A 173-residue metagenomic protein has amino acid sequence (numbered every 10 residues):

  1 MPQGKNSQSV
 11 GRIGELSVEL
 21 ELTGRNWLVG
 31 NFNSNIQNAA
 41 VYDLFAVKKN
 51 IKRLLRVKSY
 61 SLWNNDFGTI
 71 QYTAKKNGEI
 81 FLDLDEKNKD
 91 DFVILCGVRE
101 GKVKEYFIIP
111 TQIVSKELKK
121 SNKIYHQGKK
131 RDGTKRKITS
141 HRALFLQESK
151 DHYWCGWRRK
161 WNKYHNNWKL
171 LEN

Functional and structural regions predicted by a protein language model:
M1-A40, F45-N173: Mixed-charge (Asp/Glu-Lys/Arg
